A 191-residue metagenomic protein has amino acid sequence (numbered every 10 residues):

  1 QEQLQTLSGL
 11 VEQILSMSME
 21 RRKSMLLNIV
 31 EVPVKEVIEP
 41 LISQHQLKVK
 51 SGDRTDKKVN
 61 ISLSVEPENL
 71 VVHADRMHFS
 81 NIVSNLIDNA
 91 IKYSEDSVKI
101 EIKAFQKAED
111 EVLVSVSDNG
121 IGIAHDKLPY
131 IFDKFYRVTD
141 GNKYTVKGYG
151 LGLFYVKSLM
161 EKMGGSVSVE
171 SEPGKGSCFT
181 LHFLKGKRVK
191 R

Functional and structural regions predicted by a protein language model:
E2-L7: Short alpha-helical segment of the dimerization/phosphotransfer core of two-component systems
S18-I29: Helix-loop junction within the histidine kinase core
N28-P33, D56-L70, K107: Conserved catalytic submotifs in the C-terminal HATPase_c
A90-I91: Short helix-loop "hinge" at the ATP-lid/N-box region of the Bergerat-fold HATPase_c
S97-D110: Short beta-strand/loop element within the Bergerat-fold HATPase_c
I123-F135: Short conserved segment of the HATPase_c
